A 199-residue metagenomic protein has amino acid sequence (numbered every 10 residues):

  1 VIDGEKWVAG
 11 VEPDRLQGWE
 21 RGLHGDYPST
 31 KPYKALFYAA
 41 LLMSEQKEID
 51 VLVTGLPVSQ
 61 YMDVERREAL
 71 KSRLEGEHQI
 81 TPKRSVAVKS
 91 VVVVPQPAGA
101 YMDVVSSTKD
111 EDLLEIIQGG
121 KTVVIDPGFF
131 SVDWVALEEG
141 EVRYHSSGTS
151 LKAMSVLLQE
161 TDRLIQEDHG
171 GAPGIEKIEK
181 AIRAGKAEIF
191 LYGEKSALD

Functional and structural regions predicted by a protein language model:
V1-T122, E141-S155, D168, E176-D199: Nucleotide/phosphate-binding catalytic cleft detector across ATP-hydrolyzing and phosphate-transferring enzymes
G99, F129-F130: Short, glycine/acidic-enriched loop or turn micro-motifs at the edges of active sites
V124-G128: Conserved catalytic-loop position in the HRD/HxD motif
V132-A136: Short beta-strand scaffold segments in enzyme catalytic cores
T161: P-loop NTP-binding/switch modules centered on Walker-like glycine-rich loops
